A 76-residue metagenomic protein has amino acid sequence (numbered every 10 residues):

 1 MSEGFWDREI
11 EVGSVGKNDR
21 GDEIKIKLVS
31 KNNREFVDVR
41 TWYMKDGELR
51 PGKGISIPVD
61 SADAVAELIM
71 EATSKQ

Functional and structural regions predicted by a protein language model:
M1-D19: Negatively charged, low-complexity tracts enriched in Asp/Glu with abundant Ser/Thr
D7, D19-D22, D38, D46 (+1 more regions): Acidic-enriched, low-complexity/disordered segments with a strong bias for Aspartate over Glutamate
D7-E9, R34, A66: Low-complexity, intrinsically disordered short peptide segments enriched in small/polar/basic residues
D22-K53: A short, structured beta-strand/loop element
R50-Q76: Mixed-charge, Lys/Arg-enriched low-complexity segments
